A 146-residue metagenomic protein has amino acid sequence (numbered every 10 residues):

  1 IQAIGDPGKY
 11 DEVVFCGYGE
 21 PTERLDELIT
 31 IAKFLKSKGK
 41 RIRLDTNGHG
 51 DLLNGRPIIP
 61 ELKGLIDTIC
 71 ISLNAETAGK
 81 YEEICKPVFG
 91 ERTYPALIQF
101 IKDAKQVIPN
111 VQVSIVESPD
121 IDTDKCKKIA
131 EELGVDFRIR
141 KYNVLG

Functional and structural regions predicted by a protein language model:
I1-L65, T77: Conserved Radical SAM active-site core
G5-G8, G90-G146: Auxiliary Fe-S-binding modules of radical SAM enzymes
Y10-V14, R41-R43, T68-C70, N110-S114 (+1 more regions): Structural preference for beta-strand elements that scaffold enzyme active sites
G17-D26, L52, E82-Q99, P119-K125: Conserved non-cysteine loop/helix-boundary elements of the Radical SAM core domain that shape
Y18-E20, N47-H49, N74, V116-S118 (+1 more regions): Active-site beta-loop-alpha junctions enriched in small/polar residues
P60-G64, P87-G90, A130-E131: Short, hinge-like loop/turn segments at secondary-structure boundaries
E61, K80-E83, D103: Well-formed, non-transmembrane alpha-helical positions, independent of function
L65-A78, F137-N143: Non-cysteine beta-strand/loop elements that form the S-adenosyl-L-methionine
